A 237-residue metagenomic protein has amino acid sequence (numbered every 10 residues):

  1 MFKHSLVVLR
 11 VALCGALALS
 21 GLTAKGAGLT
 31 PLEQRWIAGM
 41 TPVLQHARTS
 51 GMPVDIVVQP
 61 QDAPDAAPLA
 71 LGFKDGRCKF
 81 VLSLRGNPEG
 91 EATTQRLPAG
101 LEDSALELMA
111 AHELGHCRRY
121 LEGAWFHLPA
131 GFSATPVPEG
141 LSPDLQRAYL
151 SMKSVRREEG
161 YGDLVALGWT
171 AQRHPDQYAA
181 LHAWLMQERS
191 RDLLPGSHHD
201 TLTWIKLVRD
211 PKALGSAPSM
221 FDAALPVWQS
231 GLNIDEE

Functional and structural regions predicted by a protein language model:
F2-A12: Bacterial N-terminal signal peptides that target proteins for export
L19-G21: N-terminal signal peptide c-region/cleavage motif recognized by signal peptidases
A24-G26: Boundary at the C-terminal end of the N-terminal hydrophobic targeting segment
L29-E33, T93-A105, R147-R156: Second-shell loop/turn segments in exported
L32-D55: Zn2+-dependent metallopeptidase catalytic core
L69-S104, A110, L114, Y120: Active-site scaffold of zinc-dependent metalloenzymes
Y120-E159: Post-HEXXH active-site segment of zinc metalloproteases
A148-V155, L164-E237: Long, well-structured alpha-helical subdomains associated with metal-dependent extracellular/ecto-lumenal hydrolases
